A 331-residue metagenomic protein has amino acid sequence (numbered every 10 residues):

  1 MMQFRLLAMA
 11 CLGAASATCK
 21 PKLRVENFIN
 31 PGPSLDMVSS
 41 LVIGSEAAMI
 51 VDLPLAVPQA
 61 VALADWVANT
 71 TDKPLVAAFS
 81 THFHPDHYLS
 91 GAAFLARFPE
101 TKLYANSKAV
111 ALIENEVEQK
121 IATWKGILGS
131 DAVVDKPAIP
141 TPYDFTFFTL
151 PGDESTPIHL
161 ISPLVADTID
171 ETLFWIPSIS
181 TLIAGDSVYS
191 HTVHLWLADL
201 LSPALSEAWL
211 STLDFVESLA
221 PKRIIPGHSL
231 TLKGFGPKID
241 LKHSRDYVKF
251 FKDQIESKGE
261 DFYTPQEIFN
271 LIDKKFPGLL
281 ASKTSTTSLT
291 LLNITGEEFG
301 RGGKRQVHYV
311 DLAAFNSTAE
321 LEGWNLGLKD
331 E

Functional and structural regions predicted by a protein language model:
M1-C19: Fungal secretory targeting signals
K20-N69, L173-G185: Conserved beta-strand hairpin/beta-sheet module of binuclear metal-dependent hydrolase folds, prominently
V51-L53, V76-H84, Y104-S107, L182-G185 (+1 more regions): Active-site neighborhood of phospho(di)ester-bond hydrolases with catalytic His/Asp-centered motifs
P58-A105: Active-site metal-binding motif and surrounding structural segment of the metallo-beta-lactamase
A111-D170, P177-S178, L213, A220: Metallo-beta-lactamase
P157-A220, I239: Active-site-proximal loop/helix segments of hydrolase catalytic cores
W175, T181, E207-E267: Divalent-metal (often Zn2+) His-rich catalytic cores of metallo-beta-lactamase-fold enzymes
E260-E331: C-terminal regulatory/interaction regions
